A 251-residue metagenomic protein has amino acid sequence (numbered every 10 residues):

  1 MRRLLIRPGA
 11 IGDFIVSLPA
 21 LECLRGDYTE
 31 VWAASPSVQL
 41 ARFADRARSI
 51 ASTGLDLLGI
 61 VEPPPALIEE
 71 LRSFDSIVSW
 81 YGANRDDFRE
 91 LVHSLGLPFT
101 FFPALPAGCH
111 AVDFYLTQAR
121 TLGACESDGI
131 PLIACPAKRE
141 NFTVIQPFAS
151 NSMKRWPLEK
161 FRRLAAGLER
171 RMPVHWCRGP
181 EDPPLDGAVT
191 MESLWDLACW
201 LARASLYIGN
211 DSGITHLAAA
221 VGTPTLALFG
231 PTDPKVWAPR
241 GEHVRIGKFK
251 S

Functional and structural regions predicted by a protein language model:
M1-S251: Catalytic machinery of carbohydrate-active enzymes, primarily nucleotide-sugar-dependent glycosyltransferases
